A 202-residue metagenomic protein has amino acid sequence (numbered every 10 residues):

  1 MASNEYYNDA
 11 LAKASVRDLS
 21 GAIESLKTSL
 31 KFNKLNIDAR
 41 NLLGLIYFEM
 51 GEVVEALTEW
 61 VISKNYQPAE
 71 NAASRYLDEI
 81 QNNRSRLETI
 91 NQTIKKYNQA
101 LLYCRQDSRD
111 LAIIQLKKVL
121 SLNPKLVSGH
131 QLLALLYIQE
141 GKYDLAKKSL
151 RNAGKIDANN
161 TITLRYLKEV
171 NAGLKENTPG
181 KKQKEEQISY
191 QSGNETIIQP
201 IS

Functional and structural regions predicted by a protein language model:
M1-E5, I80-K95: TPR-adjacent "capping" and linker segments in tetratricopeptide-repeat scaffold/adaptor proteins
A2-N4, I37-D38, N71-A72, T93 (+2 more regions): Helix-start (N-cap) detector for alpha-helical repeat units in TPR-like alpha-solenoids, especially tetratricopeptide
S15-V16, E49, Y66, N83-R86 (+3 more regions): Register position in tetratricopeptide repeats
K27-K31, I62-N65, L120-S121, G154-K155: Conserved structural position within tetratricopeptide repeats
